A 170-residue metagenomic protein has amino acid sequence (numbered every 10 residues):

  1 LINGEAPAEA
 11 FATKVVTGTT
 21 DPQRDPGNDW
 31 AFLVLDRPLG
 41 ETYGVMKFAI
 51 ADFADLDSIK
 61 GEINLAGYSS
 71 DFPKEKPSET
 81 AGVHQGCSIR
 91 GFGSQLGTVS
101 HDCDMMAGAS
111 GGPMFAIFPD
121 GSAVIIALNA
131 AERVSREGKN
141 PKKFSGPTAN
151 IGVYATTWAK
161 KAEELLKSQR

Functional and structural regions predicted by a protein language model:
L1-E41: Conserved catalytic-core segment of clan PA serine endopeptidases
N3, A66-Y68, F115-I117: A generic structural motif
G4, K14-T20, D104-G108, A130-S135: Short, solvent-exposed aromatic-acidic interface loops
G4-P7, E75, F118-V124, E137-K139: Short, solvent-exposed loop/turn segments that connect beta-strands within catalytic domains and beta-strand-rich
P26-W30, L35-D104, K142-S145, N150 (+1 more regions): Chymotrypsin/trypsin-fold serine protease catalytic domain
Y68-F72, P119-D120, A130-V134: Short, flexible beta-strand-to-coil junctions
D104-N129: Catalytic nucleophile loop of clan PA
I126-R170: C-terminal cap/linker of serine protease catalytic domains
